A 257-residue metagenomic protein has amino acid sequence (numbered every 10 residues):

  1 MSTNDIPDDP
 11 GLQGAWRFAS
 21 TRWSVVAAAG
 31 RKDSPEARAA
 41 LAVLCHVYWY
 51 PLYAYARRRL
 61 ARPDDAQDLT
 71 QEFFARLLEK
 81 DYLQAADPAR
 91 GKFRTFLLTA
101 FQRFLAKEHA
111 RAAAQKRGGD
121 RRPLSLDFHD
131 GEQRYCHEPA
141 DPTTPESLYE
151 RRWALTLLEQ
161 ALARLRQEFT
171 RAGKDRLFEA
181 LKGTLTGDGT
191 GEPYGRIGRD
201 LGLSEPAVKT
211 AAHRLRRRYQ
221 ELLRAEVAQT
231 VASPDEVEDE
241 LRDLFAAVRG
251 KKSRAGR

Functional and structural regions predicted by a protein language model:
M1-R257: Intrinsic, short, N-terminal disordered tails of RNA polymerase sigma-factor systems
